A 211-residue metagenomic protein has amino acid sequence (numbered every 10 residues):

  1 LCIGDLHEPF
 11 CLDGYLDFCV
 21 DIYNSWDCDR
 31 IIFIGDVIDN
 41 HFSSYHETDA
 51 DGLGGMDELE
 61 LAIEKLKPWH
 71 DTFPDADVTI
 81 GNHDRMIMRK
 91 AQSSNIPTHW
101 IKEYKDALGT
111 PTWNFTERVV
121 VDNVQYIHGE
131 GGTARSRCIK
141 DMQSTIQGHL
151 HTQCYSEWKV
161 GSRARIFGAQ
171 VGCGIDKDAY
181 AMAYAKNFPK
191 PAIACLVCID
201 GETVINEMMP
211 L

Functional and structural regions predicted by a protein language model:
C2-G4, I146-Q147: Short hydrophobic beta-strand that contains or immediately precedes a catalytic carboxylate
I3-A107: Core catalytic region of metal-dependent phosphoesterases/phosphodiesterases, especially metallo-beta-lactamase-like
F73-D75, T110, N123, R165: A generic structural signal for alpha->beta connector loops
D77, P111-T116, I127, A169: General small-molecule cofactor/ligand-binding pocket signal
V78-H83, N114-E117, N206-P210: Acidic carboxylate-rich catalytic motifs and surrounding loops in phosphoryl-/glycosyl-chemistry enzymes
Y104-L108, K159-S162: Short, conserved catalytic or adaptor-binding loops enriched in Gly and charged residues
K105-V121, E130-T133: Short acidic low-complexity segments
V120-E207: Conserved beta-sheet core of the metallophosphoesterase superfamily
